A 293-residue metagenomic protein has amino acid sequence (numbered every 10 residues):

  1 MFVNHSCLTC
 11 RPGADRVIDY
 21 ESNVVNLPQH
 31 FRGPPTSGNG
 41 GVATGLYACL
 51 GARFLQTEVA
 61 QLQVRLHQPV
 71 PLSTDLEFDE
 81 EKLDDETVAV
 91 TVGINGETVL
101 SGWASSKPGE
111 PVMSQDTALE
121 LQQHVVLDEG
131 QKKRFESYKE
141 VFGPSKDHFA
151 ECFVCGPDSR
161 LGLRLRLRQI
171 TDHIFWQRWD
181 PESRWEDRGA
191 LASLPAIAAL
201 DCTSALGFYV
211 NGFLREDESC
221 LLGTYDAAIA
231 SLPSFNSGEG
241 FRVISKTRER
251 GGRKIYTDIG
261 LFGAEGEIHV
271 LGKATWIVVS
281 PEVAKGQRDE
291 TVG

Functional and structural regions predicted by a protein language model:
M1-L27, D85-T87, T91, N95-T98 (+2 more regions): Non-catalytic linker/capping segments at the edges of enzyme domains
Q29-T36, D187: A short glycine/serine-rich beta->alpha loop
P34-P35, A43-T87, S204-V243, L271-K273: Hydrophobic beta-strand-centered segment that forms part of the acyl-chain substrate-binding groove
Q63, A89-T91, D258-L261: Residue-level detector of beta-strand face positions
D85, N95-E97, K107-G109, R184 (+4 more regions): Short coil/turn motifs at secondary-structure junctions
P157-A230: A mid-sequence, solvent-exposed acidic-amphipathic segment
S219-V292: Accessory, usually C-terminal, subdomains that scaffold auxiliary metal cofactors
